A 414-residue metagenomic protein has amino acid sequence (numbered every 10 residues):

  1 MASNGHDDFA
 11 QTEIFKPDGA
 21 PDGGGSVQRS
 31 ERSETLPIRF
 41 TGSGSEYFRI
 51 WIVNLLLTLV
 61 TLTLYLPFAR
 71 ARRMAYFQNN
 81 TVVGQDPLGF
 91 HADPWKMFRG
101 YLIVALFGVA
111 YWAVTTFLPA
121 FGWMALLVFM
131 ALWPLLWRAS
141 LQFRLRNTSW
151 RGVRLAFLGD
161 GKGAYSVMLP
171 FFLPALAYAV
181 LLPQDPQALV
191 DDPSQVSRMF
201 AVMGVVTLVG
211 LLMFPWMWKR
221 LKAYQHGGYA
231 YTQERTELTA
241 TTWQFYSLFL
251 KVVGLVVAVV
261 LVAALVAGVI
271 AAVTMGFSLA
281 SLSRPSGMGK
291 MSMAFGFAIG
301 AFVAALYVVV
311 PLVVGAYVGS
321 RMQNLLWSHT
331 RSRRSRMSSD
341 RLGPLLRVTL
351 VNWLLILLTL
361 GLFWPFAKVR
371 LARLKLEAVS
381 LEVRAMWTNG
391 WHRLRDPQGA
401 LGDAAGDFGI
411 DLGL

Functional and structural regions predicted by a protein language model:
M1-F40, L279-R284, L381-L414: Low-complexity, intrinsically disordered extramembrane tails and loops of integral membrane proteins
Q28-Y47, W51-P183, G210-R220: Transmembrane-helix bundle segments that line or gate the permeation/cavity pathway in multi-pass membrane proteins
F68-Q78, L136-L145, F214-R235, A271 (+3 more regions): Juxtamembrane interface at the ends
Q78-P87, H91, F143-G161, A223-Y246 (+2 more regions): Juxtamembrane inter-helical linkers in multi-pass membrane proteins
Y111-F129, A177-G210, V260-G315, K368 (+3 more regions): Membrane-helix interface segments in multi-pass membrane proteins
G163-V167, R235-V256, A298-I299, R341-T349 (+1 more regions): Membrane-water interface at loop-to-transmembrane-helix junctions
V252-V257, L261, A271-T274, S286-S292 (+2 more regions): Hydrophobic alpha-helical transmembrane segments and adjacent short intramembrane/lumenal linkers of inner/organellar
M291, V303-L414: Intrinsically disordered cytosolic tails
